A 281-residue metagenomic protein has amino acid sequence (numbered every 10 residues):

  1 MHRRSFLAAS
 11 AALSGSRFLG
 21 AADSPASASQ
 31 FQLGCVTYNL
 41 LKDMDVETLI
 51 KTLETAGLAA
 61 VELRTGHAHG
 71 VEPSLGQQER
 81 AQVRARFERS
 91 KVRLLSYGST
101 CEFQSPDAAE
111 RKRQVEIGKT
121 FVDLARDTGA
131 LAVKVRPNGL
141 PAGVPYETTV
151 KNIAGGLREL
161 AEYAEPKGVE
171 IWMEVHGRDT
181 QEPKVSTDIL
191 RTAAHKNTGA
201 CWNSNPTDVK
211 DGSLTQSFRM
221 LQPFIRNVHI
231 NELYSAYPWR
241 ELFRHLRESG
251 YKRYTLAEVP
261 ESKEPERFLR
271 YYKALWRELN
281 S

Functional and structural regions predicted by a protein language model:
R4-G34, L41-A59, T180-S281: Histidine-acidic metal/acid-base catalytic patches
S10-S16, A22-S27, E47-E54, R84-S96 (+3 more regions): Active-site acidic/histidine proton-transfer and metal-coordination neighborhood in alpha/beta enzyme cores
Y38-N39, E72-P73, R111, V150 (+2 more regions): A generic secondary-structure micro-motif detector that highlights 1-2 residue hydrophobic/ambivalent hotspots embedded
N39, R64-T65, G98, V175: Residue-level recognition of beta-strand->loop/alpha-helix junctions
E62, S96-G98, K134, H229 (+1 more regions): Conserved beta-strand positions in the central sheet of alpha/beta enzyme cores
R64-R84, N138-V144: Glycine-rich, proline-tolerant flexible connector loops at the mouths of alpha/beta enzymes
G66, E102, N138, L233 (+1 more regions): Flexible loop residues that form catalytic and substrate-binding hotspots at small-molecule/glycan-binding clefts
